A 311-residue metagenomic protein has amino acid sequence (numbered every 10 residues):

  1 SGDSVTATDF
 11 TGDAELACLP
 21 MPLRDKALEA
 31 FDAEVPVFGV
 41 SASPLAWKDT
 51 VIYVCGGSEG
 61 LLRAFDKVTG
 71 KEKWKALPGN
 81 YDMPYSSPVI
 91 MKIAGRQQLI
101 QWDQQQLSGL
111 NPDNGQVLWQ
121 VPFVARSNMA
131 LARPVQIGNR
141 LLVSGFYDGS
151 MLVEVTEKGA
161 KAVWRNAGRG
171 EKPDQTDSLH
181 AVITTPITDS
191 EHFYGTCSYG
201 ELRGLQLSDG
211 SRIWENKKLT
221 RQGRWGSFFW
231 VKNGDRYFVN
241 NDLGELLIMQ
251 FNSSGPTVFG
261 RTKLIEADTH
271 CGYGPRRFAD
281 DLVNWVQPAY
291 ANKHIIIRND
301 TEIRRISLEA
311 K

Functional and structural regions predicted by a protein language model:
T6, R63, S108-G109, M151 (+3 more regions): WD40 beta-propeller blade core
D9-D13, D66-T69, N111-G115, E154-G159 (+3 more regions): Short loop/turn segments that connect beta-strands within beta-propeller blades
T11-W47, G56-E59, K73-R96, D103-Q104 (+5 more regions): Extracytoplasmic beta-rich repeat domains
K48-T50, G95-Q97, G138-N139, S190-E191 (+2 more regions): Short coil/turn segments that connect the beta-strands within blades of beta-propeller domains
G149-S150, T176-G255: Loop/turn-rich, solvent-exposed surfaces of beta-rich toroidal or solenoidal domains
S150, L243-E245, R277-K311: Blade-level signature of beta-propeller repeat domains, shared across WD40, Kelch, NHL, RCC1 and BNR/Asp-box propellers
